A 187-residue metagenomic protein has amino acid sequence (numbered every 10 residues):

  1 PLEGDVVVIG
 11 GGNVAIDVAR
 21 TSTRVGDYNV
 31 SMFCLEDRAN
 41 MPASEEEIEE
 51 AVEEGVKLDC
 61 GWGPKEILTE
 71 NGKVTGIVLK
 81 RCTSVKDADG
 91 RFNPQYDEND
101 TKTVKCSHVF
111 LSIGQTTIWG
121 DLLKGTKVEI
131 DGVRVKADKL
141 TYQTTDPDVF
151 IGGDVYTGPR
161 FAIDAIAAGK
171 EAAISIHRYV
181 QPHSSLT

Functional and structural regions predicted by a protein language model:
P1-E3, D87-P159: FAD-site-proximal beta/loop scaffold in flavoenzymes
P1-Y28: Rossmann-like NAD(P)H-binding beta-loop-alpha module
G11, C34-D37, D154: Cofactor-binding loop segments of dinucleotide-utilizing enzymes, especially the Rossmann-like FAD- and NAD(P)+-binding
A19-E66, H183-T187: Rossmann-like dinucleotide-binding cores of NAD(P)H-dependent redox enzymes
A19-T21, S44-E45, D121-G125, I163-D164: Short amphipathic alpha-helical segments
G61-P64, L68-S107: A structured beta-alpha segment of the ubiquitous adenosine-cofactor-binding alpha/beta core
V155-L186: A conserved FAD-binding loop/helix module that cradles the flavin
